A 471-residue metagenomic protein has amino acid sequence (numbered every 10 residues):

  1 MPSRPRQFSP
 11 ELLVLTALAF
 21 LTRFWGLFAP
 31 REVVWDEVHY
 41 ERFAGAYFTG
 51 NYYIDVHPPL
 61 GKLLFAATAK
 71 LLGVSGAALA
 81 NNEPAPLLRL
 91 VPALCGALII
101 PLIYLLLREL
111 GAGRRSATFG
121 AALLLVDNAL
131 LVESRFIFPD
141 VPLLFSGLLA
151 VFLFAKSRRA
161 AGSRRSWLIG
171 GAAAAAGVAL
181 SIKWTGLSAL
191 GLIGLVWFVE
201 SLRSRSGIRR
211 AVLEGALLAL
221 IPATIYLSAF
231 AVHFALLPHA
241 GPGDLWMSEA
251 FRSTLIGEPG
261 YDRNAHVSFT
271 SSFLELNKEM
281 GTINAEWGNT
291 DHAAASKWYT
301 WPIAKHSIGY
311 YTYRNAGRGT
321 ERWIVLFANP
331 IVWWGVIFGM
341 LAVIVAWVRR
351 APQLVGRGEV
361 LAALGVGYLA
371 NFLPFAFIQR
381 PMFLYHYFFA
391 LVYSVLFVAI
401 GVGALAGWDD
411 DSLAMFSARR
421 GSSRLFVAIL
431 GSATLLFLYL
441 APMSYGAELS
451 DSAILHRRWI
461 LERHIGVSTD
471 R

Functional and structural regions predicted by a protein language model:
P2-S3, L110-G111, A150-L168, A179 (+1 more regions): Membrane-interface transmembrane helices that cradle and orient dolichyl/undecaprenyl
P10-L15, L79-N82, L98, I103-V126 (+1 more regions): Transmembrane-helix signature of polytopic, membrane-embedded enzymes that assemble or transfer cell-envelope glycans
L13, A17, P86, L90-G111 (+2 more regions): Transmembrane-helix motifs of polytopic, lipid-linked glycan transferases
T16-A19, G120-L125, V132, F152 (+3 more regions): Short helix- or helix-capping micro-motifs that position conserved polar/aromatic residues at function-defining sites
A29-I54, T224-T300, A447-E462: Aromatic-rich transmembrane-lumenal/periplasmic boundary elements in polytopic membrane proteins
V34-W35, A129-L143, I182-T185: Short acidic/glycine- and proline-prone juxtamembrane loop motifs at membrane-interface regions of multi-pass membrane
L102-L105, P142-A161, G171-A176, I193-G194 (+1 more regions): Specific aromatic-rich, kink-prone transmembrane helix
L195, S201-L202, I208-L218, P222-R252 (+1 more regions): Transmembrane helical bundles and short interhelical boundary loops of multi-pass, membrane-embedded
